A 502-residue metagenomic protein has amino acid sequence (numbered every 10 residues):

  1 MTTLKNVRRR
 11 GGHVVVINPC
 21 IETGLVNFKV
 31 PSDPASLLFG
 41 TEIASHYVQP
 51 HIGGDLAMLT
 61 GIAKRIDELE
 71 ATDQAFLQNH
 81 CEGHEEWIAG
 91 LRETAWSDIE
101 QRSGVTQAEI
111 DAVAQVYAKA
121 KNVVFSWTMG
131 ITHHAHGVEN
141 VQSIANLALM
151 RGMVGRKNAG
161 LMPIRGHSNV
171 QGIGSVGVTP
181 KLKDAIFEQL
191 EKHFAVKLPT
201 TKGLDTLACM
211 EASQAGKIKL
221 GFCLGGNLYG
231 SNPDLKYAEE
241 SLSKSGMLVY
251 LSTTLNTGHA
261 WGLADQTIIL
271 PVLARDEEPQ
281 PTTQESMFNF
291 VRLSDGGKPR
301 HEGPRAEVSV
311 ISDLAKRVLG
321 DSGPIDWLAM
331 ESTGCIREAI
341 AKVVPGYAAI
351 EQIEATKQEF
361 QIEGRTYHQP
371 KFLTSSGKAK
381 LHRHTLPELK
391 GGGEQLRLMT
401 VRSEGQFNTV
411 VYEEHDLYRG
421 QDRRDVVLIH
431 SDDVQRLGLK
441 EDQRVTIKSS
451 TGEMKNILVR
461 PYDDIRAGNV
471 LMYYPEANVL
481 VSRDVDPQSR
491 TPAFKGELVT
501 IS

Functional and structural regions predicted by a protein language model:
M1-P34, T60, A145-N289, E351-L437: Extended redox/cofactor-interaction regions of prokaryotic respiratory oxidoreductases
R8-G11, V15, E22-A120: Long, well-ordered, tryptophan-enriched scaffold segments
L37-I43, G90-A95, K121-W127, I218 (+2 more regions): Short acidic (Asp/Glu) and glycine-rich catalytic loops that position anionic groups and cofactors
I43-V48, L270-V272, D276-E277, F290-R300: Short beta-alpha connecting loops at secondary-structure transitions that line or flank enzyme active sites
K64, L69-Q107, D184-Q189, V196-L198 (+3 more regions): N-terminal leader/propeptide and maturation segments of large enzyme subunits in energy/redox metabolism and hydrolases
T72-Q74, I110, V124-F125, M153-P163 (+7 more regions): Acidic/polar loop patches that form or flank catalytic/metal-binding clefts of enzymes that bind anionic ligands
R102-V105, T128-A135, H167, G225-G230: Conserved short loop/turn motifs at secondary-structure junctions
D295-G303, E307-I353, E414-L428, D432-S502: Long, contiguous, secondary-structure-rich segments that constitute the structural scaffold of globular domains
